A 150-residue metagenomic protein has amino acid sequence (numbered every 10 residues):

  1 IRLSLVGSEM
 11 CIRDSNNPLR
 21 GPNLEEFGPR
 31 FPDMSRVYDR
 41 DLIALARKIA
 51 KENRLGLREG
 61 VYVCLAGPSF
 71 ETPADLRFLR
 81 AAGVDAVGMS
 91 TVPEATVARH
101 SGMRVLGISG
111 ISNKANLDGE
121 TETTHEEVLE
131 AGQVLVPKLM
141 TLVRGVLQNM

Functional and structural regions predicted by a protein language model:
I1-I12: Single conserved hydrophobic/aromatic residue that forms the stacking wall/gate of nucleotide- or nucleobase-binding
G7, L42-L45, L135: Internal, well-ordered alpha-helical segments in soluble enzyme and binding-protein domains
I12-P32: Acidic/polar active-site rim loop that often engages polyanionic ligands
S35-R80: Active-site rim beta-loop-alpha module in soluble metabolic enzymes
A82-G83, G102: Active-site-proximal glycine-rich helix-loop-beta segment
M89-E127: Zn-dependent metallopeptidase/amidohydrolase metal-coordination segment
A115-M150: His/Asp/Glu-rich mid-to-C-terminal helical/loop segments that flank catalytic regions of hydrolases
